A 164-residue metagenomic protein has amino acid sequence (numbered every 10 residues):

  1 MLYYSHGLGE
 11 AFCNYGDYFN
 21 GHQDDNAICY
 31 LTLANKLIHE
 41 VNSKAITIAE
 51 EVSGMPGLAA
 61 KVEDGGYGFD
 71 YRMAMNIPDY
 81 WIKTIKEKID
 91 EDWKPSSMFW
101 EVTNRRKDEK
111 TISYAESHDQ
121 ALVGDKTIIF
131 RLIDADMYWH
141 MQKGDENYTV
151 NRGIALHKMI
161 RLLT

Functional and structural regions predicted by a protein language model:
M1-Y3: Short acidic catalytic loops
G9-T164: Conserved alpha/beta catalytic core and glycan-binding cleft of carbohydrate-active enzymes
